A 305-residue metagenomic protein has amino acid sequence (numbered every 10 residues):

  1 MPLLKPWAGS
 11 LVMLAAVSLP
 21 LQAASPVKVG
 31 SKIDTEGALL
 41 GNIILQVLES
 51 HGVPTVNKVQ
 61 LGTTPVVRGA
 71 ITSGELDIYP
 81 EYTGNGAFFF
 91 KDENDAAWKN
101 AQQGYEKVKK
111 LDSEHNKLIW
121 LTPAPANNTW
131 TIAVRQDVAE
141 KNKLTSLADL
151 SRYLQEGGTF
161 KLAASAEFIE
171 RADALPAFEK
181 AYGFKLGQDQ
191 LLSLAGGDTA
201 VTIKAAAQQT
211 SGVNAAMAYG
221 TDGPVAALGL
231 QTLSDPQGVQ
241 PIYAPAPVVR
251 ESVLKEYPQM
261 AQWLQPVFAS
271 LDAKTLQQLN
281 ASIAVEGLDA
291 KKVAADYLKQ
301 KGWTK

Functional and structural regions predicted by a protein language model:
P26-I44, Q60-T63, E167-E170: Extracytoplasmic "Venus flytrap"
T35-P54, P176, K180-Y182: Short, polar/charged alpha-helical segment
E36, E167-F184, P258-K305: An extracytoplasmic/periplasmic, membrane-proximal ligand-sensing/linker region
Q60-T63, G74-A87, G104, S165 (+3 more regions): Beta->alpha turn/N-cap motifs
F90-N100, Y105-L121, T210-V213, G223-Q237: Ligand-binding "clamshell"
K99-K161, A269-A273: A conserved helix-loop-strand patch within extracytoplasmic ligand-binding domains of the periplasmic binding
W130-E140, Y243-Y257: A bilobed periplasmic-binding-protein/Venus flytrap-type ligand-binding module shared by bacterial periplasmic
E156-D235: Ligand-binding pocket segment of bilobal, Venus flytrap-like solute-binding proteins
